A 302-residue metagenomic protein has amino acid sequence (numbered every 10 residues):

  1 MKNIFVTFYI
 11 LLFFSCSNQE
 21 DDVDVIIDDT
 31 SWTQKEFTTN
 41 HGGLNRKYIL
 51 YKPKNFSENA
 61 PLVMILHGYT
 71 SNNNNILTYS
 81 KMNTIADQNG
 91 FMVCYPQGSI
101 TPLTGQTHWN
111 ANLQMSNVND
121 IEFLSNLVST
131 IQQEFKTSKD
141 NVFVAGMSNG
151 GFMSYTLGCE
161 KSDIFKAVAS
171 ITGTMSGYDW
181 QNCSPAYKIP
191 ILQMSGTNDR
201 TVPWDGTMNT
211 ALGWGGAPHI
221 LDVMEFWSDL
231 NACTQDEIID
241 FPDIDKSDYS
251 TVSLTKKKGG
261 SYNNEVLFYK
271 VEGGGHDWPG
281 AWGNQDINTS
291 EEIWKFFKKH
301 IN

Functional and structural regions predicted by a protein language model:
M1-V25: Bacterial Sec-dependent N-terminal signal peptides
C16-L62, N74-L77, I85-Q88, K139-A169 (+7 more regions): A domain-start/cap signature at the N-terminus of enzymes
T39-K52, N59-F143, M153-T156, E160 (+2 more regions): Serine-hydrolase catalytic machinery in alpha/beta-hydrolase-like enzymes
M64-L66, I171, V271: Alpha/beta-hydrolase
A186-P190, Y262-V266: Short, proline-enriched alpha-helix->beta-strand connector loops that line the catalytic pocket of alpha/beta-hydrolase
Q193-S195: Short beta-strand/loop motif that positions the catalytic acidic residue of the alpha/beta-hydrolase fold
T197-E265, G280-N288: Active-site-adjacent alpha-helix of alpha/beta-hydrolase-fold enzymes
G273-D277: Histidine-bearing beta->alpha loop at or near hydrolase active sites
